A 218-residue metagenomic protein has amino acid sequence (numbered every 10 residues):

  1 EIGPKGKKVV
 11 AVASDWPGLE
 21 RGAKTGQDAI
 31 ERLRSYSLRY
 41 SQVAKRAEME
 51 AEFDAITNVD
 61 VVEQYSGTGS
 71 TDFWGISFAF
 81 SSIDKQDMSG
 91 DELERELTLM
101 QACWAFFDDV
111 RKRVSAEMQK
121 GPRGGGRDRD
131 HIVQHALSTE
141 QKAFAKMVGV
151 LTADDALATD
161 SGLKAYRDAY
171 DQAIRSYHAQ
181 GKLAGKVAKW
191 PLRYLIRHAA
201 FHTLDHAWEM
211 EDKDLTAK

Functional and structural regions predicted by a protein language model:
E1-M49, L97, D108, K112-K164 (+1 more regions): Short, contiguous alpha-helical
I2-G6, A13, G69, F73-F80 (+2 more regions): N-proximal short alpha-helices
L38-E92: Short, charged, surface-exposed hinge/linker loops at domain edges that act as mobile lids or interdomain connectors
D54-D60, V114, G181, A188: Generic structural motif recognizing short loop/turn segments at the entrances and edges of beta-strands
L99-V110, A165-A173: Amphipathic alpha-helical packing segments from all-alpha helical-bundle domains
Q172-L183: Transmembrane alpha-helical segments of integral membrane proteins
